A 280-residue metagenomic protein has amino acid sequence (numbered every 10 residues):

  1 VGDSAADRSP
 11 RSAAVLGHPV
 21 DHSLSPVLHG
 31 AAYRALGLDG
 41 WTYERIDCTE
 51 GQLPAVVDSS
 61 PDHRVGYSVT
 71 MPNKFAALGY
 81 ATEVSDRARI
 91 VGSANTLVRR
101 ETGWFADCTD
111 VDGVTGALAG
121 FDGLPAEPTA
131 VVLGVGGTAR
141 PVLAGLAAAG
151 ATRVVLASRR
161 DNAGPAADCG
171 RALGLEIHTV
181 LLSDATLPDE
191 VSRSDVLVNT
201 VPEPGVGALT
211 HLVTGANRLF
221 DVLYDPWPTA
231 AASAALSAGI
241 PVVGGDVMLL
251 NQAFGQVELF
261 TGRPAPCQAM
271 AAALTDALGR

Functional and structural regions predicted by a protein language model:
D3-D122: Phosphate/diphosphate ligand-binding glycine-rich loop within oxidoreductases
A6-D7, L124-A126, A148-G150, T210-N217: Short, conserved loop/helix-junction motifs that constitute active-site signature segments in enzyme catalytic cores
G17, C108-D110, L118, D122 (+2 more regions): Glycine-rich adenosine-cofactor-binding loop
E44, V154-V155, V243: Conserved beta-strand positions in the Rossmann-like core of class I SAM-dependent methyltransferases
V69-A76, T138, P202-G205, D225: Short glycine-rich anion-binding loops that position phosphate/pyrophosphate groups of nucleotides and phosphorylated
L173-V243: Rossmann-like adenosine-cofactor binding region
F220-C267, A273: Rossmann-fold NAD(P)-binding glycine/threonine-rich loop
